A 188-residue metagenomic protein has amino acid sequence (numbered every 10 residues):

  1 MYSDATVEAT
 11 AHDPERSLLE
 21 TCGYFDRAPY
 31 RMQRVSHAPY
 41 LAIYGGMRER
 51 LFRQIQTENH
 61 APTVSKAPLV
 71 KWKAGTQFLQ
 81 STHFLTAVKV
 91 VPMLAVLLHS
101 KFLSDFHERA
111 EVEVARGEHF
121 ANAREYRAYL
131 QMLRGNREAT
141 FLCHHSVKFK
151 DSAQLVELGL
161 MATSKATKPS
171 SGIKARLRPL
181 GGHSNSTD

Functional and structural regions predicted by a protein language model:
M1-D188: Catalytic-site signature of metal-activated, phosphate-bearing donor transferases, centered on the GT-A/GT-A-like
